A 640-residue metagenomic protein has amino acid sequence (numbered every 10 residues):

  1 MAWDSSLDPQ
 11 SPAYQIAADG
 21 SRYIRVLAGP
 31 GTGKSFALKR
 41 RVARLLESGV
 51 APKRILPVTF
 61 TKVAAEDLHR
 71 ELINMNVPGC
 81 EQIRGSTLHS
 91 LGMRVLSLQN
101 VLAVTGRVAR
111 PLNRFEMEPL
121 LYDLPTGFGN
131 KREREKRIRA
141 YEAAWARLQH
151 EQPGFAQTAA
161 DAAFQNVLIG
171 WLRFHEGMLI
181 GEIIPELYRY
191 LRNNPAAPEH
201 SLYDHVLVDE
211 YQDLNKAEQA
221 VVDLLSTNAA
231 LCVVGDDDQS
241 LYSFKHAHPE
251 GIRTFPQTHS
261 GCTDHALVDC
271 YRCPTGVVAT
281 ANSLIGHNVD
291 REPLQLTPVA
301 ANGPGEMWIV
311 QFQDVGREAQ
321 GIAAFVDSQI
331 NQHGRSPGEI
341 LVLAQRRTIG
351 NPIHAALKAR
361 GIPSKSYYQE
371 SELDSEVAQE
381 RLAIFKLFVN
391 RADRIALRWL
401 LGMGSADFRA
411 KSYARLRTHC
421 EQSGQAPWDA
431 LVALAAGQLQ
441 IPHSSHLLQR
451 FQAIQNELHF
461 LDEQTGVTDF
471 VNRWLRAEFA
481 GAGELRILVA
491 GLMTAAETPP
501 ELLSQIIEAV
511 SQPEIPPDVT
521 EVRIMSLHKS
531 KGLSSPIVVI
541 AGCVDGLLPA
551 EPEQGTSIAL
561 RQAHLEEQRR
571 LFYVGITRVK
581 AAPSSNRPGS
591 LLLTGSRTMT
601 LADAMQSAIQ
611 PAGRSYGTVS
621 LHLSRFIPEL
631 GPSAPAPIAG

Functional and structural regions predicted by a protein language model:
M1-T32, F36-A37, R54-L56, E118 (+5 more regions): Accessory N-terminal region flanking or inserted into the helicase ATPase core in nucleic-acid motor proteins
M1-V104, A279-N282, T577: P-loop NTPase Walker
R25-L38, V42, S260-T263, D269-P363 (+1 more regions): Helicase P-loop NTPase motor core
T32, V208, Q212-G286, L294-A300 (+1 more regions): Conserved helicase motor core of SF1/SF2 NTP-dependent helicases
S86-V95, L207-E210, V234, R346 (+4 more regions): Conserved helicase core region in the C-terminal RecA-like lobe
S90-L91, T258-H259, A301-E306, G334-D462 (+1 more regions): ATPase/helicase motor core of nucleic-acid motors
A433-S535, P549-E551, T556, K580-P588 (+3 more regions): Accessory C-terminal helicase-associated subdomains
S585, S596-G640: Helicase C-terminal subdomain and adjacent C-terminal extension
